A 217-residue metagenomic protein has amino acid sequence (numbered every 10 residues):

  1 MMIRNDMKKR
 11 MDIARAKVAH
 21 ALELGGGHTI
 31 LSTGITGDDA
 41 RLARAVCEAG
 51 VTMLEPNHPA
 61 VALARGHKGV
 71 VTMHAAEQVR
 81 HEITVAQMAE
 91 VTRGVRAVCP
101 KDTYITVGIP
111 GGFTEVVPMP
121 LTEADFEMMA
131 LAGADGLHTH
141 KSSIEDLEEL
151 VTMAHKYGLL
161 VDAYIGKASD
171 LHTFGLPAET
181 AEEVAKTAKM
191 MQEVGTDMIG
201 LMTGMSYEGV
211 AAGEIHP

Functional and structural regions predicted by a protein language model:
M2-P217: Alpha/beta enzyme core
